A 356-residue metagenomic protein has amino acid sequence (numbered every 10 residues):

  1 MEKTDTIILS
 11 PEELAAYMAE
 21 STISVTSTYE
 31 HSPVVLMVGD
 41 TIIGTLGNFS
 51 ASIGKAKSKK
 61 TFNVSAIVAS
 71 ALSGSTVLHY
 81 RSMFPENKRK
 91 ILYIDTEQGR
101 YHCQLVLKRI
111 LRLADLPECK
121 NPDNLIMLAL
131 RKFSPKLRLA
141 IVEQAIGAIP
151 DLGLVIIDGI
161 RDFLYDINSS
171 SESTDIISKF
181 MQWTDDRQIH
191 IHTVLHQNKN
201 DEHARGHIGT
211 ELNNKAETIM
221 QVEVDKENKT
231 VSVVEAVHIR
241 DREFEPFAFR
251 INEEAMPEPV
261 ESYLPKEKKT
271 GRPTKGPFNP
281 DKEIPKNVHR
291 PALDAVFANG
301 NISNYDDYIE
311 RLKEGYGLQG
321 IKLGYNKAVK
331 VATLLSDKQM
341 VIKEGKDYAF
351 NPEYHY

Functional and structural regions predicted by a protein language model:
K3-S10, A148, D225-Y356: C-terminal regions of RecA-like/P-loop NTPase motor modules
D5-I110, P352-H355: The Walker A/P-loop phosphate-binding site
G44, M83-E86, E118-K120, G147-I149 (+2 more regions): Conserved catalytic network of the ASCE P-loop NTPase/AAA+ motor domain
A51-K57, F62, S171-E258: Phosphate-binding/switch region of NTP-binding enzymes
T61, K136-L139, S170-T174, Y325 (+1 more regions): Non-membrane alpha-helical structural segments and their capping/turn regions in soluble enzymes
A66-I67, H102-I110, I141, A145 (+4 more regions): Alpha-helical scaffold elements adjacent to nucleotide-binding pockets in ATP/GTP-utilizing enzyme cores
S70, G74-S75, I110-L113, F163-D166 (+4 more regions): Conserved, well-folded catalytic cores of nucleic-acid-processing and energy-transducing macromolecular machines
P85-N168: Conserved inter-motif catalytic segment of the P-loop NTP-binding fold
